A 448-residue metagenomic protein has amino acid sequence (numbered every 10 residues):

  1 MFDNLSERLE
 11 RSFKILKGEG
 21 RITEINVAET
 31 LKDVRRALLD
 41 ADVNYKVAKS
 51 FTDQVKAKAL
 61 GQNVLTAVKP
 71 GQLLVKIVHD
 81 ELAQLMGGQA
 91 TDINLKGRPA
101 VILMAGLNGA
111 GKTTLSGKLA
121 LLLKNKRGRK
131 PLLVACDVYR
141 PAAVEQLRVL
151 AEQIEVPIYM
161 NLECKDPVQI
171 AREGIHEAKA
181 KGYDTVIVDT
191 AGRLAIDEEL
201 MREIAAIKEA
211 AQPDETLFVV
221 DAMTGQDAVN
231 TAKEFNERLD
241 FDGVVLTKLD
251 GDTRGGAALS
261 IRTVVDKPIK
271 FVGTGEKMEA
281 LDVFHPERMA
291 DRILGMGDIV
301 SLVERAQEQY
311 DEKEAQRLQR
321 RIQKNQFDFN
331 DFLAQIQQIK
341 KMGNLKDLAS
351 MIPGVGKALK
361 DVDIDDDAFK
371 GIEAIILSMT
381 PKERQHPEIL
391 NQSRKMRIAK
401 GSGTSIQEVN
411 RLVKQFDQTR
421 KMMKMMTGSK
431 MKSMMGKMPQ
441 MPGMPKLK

Functional and structural regions predicted by a protein language model:
M1, E19, N26, T66 (+17 more regions): Replace "in large, NTP-powered and nucleic-acid-processing enzymes" with "in large, NTP-powered factors and other
F2-E19, R288-K448: Long amphipathic alpha-helical segments used for membrane anchoring, targeting, substrate engagement, or oligomerization
R8-C136, A143-C164, I170-T190: Primarily NTPase-proximal linker/entry elements flanking Walker-type ATP/GTP-binding cores
L16, D42-N44, V78, L107 (+9 more regions): Residue-level signature of catalytic and energy-coupling elements of molecular machines, predominantly ATP/GTP-dependent
D40, A57-L60, A83, G87 (+7 more regions): Generic secondary-structure signature for well-ordered alpha-helical cores
A110, Y139-P141, K165-P167, G192-I196 (+2 more regions): Short, small-residue-enriched loops and turns at beta-alpha junctions that line or gate enzyme active sites
A135, L162, V188, V219-V220 (+3 more regions): Small/polar loops that bind or transfer phosphate-bearing groups
A171-G174, K179, Y183, A195 (+2 more regions): Conserved phosphate-handling catalytic cores of large alpha/beta enzymes
